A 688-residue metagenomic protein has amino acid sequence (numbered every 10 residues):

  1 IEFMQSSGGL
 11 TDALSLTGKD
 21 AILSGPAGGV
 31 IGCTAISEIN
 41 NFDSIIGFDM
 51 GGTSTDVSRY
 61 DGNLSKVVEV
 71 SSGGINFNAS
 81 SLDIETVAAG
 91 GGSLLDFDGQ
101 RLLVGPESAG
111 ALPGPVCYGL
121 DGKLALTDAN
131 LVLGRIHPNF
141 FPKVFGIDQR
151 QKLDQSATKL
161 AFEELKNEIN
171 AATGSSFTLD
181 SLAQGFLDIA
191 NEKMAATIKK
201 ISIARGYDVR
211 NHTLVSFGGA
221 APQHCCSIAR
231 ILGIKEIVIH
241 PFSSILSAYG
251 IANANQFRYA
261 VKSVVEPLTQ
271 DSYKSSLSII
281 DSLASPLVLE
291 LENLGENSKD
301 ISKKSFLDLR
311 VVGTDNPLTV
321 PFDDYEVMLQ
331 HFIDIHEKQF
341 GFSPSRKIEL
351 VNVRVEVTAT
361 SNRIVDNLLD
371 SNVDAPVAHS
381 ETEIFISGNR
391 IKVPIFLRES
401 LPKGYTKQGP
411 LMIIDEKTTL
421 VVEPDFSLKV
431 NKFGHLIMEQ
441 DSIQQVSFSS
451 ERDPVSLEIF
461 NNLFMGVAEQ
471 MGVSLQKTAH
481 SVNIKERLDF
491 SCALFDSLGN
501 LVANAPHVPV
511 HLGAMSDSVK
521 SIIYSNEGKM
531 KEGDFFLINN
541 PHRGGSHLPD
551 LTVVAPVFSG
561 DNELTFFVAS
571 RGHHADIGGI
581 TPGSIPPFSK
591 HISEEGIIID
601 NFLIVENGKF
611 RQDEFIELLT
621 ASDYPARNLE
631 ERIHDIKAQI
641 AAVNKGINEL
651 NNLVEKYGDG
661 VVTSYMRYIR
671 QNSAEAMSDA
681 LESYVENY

Functional and structural regions predicted by a protein language model:
I1-S7, D61-S71, D98-V104, L187-K200 (+2 more regions): A short, flexible low-complexity segment enriched in Lys/Arg and Gly/Pro that occurs in N-terminal basic tails
F3-G9, N167-A171: Active-site-adjacent bridging/hinge elements
Q5, D20-A27, D49, F77-A79 (+4 more regions): Active-site nucleophile and cofactor-binding loops and adjacent substrate-binding regions of central metabolic enzymes
G8-I45, V67-L82, G92, T197-G206 (+2 more regions): Conserved phosphate-binding catalytic cores of ATP/NTP-utilizing and phosphoryl-transfer enzymes
K19-D20, N63-K66, A254-R258: Short, hinge-like loop/turn segments at secondary-structure boundaries
G25, G62-N63, G99, G313 (+2 more regions): Residue-level detection of beta-strand-connecting loop/turn positions
F42, G52, G105, A109-P113 (+5 more regions): C-terminal, non-catalytic interaction/recognition modules in large multi-subunit enzymes and RNPs
S44-G47, S54-V104, P113-P115, H240 (+2 more regions): Glycine/threonine-rich beta-strand-loop-alpha-helix active-site module that forms ligand/phosphate-binding
